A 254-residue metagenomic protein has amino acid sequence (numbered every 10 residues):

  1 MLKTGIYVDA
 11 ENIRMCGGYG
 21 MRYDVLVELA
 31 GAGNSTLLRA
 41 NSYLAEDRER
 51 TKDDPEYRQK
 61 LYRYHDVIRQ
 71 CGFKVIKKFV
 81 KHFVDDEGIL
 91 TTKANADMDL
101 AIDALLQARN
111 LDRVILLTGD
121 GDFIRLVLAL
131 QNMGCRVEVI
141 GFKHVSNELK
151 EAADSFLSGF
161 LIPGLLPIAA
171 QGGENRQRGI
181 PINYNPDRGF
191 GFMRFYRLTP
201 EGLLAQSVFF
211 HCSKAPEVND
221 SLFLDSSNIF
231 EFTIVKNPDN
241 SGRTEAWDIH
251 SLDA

Functional and structural regions predicted by a protein language model:
M1-A96, G121, R136, K143-H144: Domain-level signal for Mg2+-assisted phosphodiester chemistry and nucleotide/NA-binding surfaces in nucleic-acid
I124-D154: VWA/integrin I-like adhesion module and closely mimicked acidic/polar interface patches used
E151-Q177: C-terminal helix of von Willebrand factor
G173-D187: Structural detector for short beta-strands of small beta-barrel domains
D187-Y196, E245: Short aromatic-glycine-enriched beta-strand elements
P200-K214, E245-W247: A short macromolecule-binding patch
K214-E231: Short nucleic-acid-contacting surface segments enriched for D/E, G, S/T with interspersed K/R
V235-A254: OB-fold/S1-family single-stranded nucleic acid-binding modules
